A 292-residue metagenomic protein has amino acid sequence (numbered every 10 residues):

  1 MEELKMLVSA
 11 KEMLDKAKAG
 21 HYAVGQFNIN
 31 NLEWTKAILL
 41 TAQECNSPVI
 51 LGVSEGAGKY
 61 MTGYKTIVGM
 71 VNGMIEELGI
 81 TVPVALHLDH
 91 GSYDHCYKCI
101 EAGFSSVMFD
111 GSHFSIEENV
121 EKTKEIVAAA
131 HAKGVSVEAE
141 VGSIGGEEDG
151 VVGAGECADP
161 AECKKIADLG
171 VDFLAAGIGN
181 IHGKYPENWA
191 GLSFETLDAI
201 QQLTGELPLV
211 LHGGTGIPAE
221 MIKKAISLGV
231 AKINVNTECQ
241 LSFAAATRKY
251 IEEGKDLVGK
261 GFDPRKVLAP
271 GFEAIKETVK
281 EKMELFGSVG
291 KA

Functional and structural regions predicted by a protein language model:
M1-K5: Short, Lys/Arg-enriched N-terminal segments with co-localized hydrophobic residues within the first ~10-30 amino acids
V8-G20, L32-A57, T62-T81, H90-L207 (+5 more regions): Alpha/beta enzyme core
A19-Y22, P264: Glycine- and acidic
Q26, T204, P218, P264: Metal-dependent phosphohydrolase cores
F27, N31: Conserved phosphate/anionic-ligand binding catalytic regions in large, soluble enzymes, centered on
L211-T215: Glycine-rich beta-strand-to-loop/alpha-helix junction loops that act as flexible
I251-A292: Extended, intrinsically disordered, low-complexity segments
